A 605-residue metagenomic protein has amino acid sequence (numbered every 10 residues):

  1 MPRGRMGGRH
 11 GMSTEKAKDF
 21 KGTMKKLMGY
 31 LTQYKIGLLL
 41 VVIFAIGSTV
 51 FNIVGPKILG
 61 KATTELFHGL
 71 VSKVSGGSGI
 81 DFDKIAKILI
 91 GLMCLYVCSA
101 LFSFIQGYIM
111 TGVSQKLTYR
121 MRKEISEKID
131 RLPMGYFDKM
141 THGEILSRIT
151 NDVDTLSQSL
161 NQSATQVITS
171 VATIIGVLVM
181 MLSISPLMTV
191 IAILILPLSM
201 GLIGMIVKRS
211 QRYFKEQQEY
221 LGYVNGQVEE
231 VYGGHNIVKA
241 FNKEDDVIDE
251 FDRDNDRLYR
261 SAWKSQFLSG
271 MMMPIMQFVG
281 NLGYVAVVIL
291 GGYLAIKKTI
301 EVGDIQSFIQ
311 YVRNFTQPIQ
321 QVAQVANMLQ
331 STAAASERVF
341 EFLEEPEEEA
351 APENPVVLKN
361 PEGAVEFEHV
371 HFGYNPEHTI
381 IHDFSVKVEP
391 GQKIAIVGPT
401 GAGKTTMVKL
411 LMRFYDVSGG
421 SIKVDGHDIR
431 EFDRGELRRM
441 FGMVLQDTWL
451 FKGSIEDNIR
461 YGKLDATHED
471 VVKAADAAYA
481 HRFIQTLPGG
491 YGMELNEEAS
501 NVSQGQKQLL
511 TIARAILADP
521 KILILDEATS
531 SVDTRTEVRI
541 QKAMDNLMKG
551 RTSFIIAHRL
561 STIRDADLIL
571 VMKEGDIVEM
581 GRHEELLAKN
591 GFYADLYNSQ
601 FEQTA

Functional and structural regions predicted by a protein language model:
G4-M6, H10-E15, Q115, K123-S147 (+7 more regions): Short intracellular "coupling" helices and adjacent cytoplasmic loop segments at the cytosolic face of multi-pass
T23, L31, M110, D130-I175 (+1 more regions): Juxtamembrane loop-to-helix connectors within ABC transporter transmembrane domains
M28, I36-K61, L92, G107-T111 (+4 more regions): Alpha-helical segments in transporter systems
Q33, G37-V50, K61, Q162-E216 (+2 more regions): Transmembrane helices of ABC transporter permease
Q33-I36, M134-G135, V153-L160, A164 (+7 more regions): An intracellular "coupling" helix at the cytosolic face of ABC transporter transmembrane type-1 domains
L38-F102, S183-L187, K298-V302: Transmembrane helix-loop-helix hairpins at lipid-water interfaces of multipass membrane proteins, especially the type-1
M180-L194, K264, L268-E337, F342-L343: Helix-loop-helix
A351-P352, L358-A605: ABC-type nucleotide-binding domain
